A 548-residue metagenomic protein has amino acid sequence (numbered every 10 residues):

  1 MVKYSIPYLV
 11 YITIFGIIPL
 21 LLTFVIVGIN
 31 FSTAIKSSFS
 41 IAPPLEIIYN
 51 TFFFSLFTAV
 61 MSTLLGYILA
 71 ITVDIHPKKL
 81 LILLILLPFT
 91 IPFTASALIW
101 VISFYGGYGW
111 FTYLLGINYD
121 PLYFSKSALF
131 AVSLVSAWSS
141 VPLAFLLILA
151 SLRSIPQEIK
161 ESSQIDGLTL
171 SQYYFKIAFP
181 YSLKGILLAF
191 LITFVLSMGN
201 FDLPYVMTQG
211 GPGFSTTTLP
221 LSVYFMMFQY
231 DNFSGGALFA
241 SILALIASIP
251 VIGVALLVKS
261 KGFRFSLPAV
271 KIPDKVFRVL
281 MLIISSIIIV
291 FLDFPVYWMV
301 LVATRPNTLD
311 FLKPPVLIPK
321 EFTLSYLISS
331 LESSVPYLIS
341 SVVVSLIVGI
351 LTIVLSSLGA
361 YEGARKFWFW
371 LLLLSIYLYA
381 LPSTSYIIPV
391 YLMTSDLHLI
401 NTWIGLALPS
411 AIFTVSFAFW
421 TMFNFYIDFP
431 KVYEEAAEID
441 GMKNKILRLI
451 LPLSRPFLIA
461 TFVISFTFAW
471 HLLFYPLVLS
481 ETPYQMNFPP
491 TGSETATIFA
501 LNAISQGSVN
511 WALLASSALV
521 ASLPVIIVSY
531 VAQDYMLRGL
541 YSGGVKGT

Functional and structural regions predicted by a protein language model:
Y4-S266, M281, S285-T548: A structural signal for multi-pass alpha-helical bundles of membrane permease subunits that mediate small-molecule
G262-V276: Flexible interhelical linker loops that connect adjacent transmembrane helices in multi-pass membrane transporters
